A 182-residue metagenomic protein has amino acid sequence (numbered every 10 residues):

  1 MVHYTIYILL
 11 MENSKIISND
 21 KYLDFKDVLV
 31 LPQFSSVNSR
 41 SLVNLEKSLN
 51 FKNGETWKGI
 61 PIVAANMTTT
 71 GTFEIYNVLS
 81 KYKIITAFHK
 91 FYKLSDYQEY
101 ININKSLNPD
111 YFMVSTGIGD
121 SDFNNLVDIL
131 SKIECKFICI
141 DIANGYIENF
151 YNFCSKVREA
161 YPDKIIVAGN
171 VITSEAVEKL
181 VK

Functional and structural regions predicted by a protein language model:
M1-L10: Short, Lys/Arg-enriched N-terminal segments with co-localized hydrophobic residues within the first ~10-30 amino acids
L10-K182: Active-site entrance/lid segments in N-terminal catalytic domains of soluble metabolic enzymes
